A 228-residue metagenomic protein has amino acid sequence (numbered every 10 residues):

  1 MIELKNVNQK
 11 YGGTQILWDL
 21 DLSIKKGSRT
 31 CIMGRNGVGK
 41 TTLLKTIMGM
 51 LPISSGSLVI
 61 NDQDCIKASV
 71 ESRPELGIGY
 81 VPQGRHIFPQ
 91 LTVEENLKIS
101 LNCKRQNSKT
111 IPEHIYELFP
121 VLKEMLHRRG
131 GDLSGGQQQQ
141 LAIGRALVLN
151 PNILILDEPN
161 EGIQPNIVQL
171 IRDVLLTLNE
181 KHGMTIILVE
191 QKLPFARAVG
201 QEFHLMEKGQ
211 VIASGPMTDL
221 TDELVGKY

Functional and structural regions predicted by a protein language model:
M33-R35: The feature captures the beta-strand-to-loop junction immediately N-terminal to the Walker
M48: Helix-to-loop junction immediately C-terminal to a conserved catalytic motif
D64-R85, S108, P112, E124-H127 (+1 more regions): ABC ATPase NBD coupling module
R129-L133, Q137: Conserved ABC ATPase signature
A146-L147: ABC ATPase C-loop
Q169-K181: Helical segment within the ABC ATPase nucleotide-binding domain
